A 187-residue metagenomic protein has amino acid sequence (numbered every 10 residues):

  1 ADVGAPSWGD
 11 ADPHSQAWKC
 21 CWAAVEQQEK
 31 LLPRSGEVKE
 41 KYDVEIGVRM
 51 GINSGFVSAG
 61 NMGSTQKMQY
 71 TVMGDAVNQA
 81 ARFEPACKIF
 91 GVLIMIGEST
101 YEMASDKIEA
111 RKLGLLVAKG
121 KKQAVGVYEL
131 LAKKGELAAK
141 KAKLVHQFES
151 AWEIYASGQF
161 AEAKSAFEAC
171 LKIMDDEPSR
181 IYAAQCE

Functional and structural regions predicted by a protein language model:
A1-K19, K30-V77, S99-I108, K121-E129: Catalytic core of nucleotidyl cyclases, primarily class III adenylyl/guanylyl cyclases
C20, Q27, I52, F83 (+2 more regions): Hydrophobic, well-ordered secondary-structure elements that form the walls of internal hydrophobic environments
V25, V77, A81: Conserved active-site region of classical short-chain dehydrogenase/reductase
E29-L32, P85-K88: Short glycine/serine- and small hydrophobic-enriched flexible loop segments
V57-A59, A80, A86-S157, E168-A169 (+2 more regions): Cytosolic regulatory/linker segments at or just downstream of nucleotide-handling modules in signal-transduction
